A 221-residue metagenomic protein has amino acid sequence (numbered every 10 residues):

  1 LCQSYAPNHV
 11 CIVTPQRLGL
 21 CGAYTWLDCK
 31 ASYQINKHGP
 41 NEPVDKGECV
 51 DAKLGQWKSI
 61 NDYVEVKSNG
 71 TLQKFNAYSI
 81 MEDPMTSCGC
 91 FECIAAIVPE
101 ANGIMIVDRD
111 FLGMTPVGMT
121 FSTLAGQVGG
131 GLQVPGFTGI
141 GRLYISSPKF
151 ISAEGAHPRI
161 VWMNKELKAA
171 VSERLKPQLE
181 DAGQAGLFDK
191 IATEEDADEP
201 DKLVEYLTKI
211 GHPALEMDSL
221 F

Functional and structural regions predicted by a protein language model:
L1-F221: Cysteine-centered metal-binding/redox modules
